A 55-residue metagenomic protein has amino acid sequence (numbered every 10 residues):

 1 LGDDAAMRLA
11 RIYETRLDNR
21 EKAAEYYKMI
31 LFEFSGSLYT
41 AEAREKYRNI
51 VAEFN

Functional and structural regions predicted by a protein language model:
L1-N55: Acidic, polar-rich low-complexity tracts and alpha-helical solenoid repeat scaffolds
